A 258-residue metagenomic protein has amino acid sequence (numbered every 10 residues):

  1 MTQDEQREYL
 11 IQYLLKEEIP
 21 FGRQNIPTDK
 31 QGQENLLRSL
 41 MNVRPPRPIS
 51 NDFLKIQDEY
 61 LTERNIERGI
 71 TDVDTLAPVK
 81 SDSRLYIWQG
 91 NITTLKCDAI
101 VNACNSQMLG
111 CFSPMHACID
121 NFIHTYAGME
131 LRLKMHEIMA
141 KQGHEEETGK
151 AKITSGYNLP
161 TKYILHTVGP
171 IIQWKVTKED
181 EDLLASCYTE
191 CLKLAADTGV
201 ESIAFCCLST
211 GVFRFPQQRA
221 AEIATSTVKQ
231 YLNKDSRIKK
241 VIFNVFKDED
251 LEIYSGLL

Functional and structural regions predicted by a protein language model:
M1-L258: Macrodomain-like recognition of ADP-ribose-binding/processing modules
